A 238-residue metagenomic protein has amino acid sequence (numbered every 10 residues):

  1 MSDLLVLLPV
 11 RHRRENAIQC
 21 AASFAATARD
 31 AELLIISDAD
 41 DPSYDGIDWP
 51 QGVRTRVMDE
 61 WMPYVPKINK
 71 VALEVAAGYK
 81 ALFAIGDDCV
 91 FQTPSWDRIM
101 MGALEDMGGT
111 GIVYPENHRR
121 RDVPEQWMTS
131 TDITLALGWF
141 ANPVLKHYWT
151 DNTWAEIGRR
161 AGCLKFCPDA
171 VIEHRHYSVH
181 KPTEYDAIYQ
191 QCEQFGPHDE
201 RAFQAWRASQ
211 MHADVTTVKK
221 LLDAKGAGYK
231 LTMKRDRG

Functional and structural regions predicted by a protein language model:
R14, I35-D48, C89-V90: A conserved acidic beta->alpha catalytic loop
Q19-A31: Short, acidic, metal-binding catalytic loop of nucleotide-sugar glycosyltransferases
D30-D41, R56-M58: Short beta-strand/loop segment that forms part of the nucleotide-sugar
D59-K67, K146-W149: A short, glycine-/small-residue-rich helix N-cap motif at loop->alpha-helix starts within glycosyltransferase
N69-A81: Active-site nucleotide-sugar/metal-binding loop of Leloir-type enzymes
Y79-V90: Short beta-strand-to-loop acidic/aromatic patch adjacent to the donor-nucleotide binding site
C89-Q126, L145: Conserved donor NDP-sugar-binding/catalytic core segment of glycosyltransferases
N152-G238: C-terminal catalytic/acceptor-binding lobe
